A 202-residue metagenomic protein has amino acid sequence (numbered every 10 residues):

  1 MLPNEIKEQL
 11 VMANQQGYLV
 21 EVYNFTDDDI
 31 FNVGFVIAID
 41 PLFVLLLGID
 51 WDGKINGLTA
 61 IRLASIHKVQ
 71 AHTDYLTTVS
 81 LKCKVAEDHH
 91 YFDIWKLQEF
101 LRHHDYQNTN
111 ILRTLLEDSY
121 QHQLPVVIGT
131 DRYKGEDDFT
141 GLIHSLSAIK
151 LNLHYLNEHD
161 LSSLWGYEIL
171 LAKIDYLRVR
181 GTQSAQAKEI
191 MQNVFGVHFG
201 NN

Functional and structural regions predicted by a protein language model:
M1-F31, D50-N56, A60-G135, N157-N202: Short glycine-rich, low-complexity segments
V20-V22, V36, V44, V126-I128 (+3 more regions): Hydrophobic beta-strand residues in large extracellular and virion-surface proteins
I30-A38, D137-S145: Short beta-strand-centered aromatic/proline hotspots
F35-D52: N-terminal beta-strand/beta-hairpin edge segment
I39-V44, A71-Y75, L146-L151, V179-T182: Short, conserved beta-turn/loop elements at beta-strand boundaries and strand-helix junctions
D138-G141, N152-H154, S162: Short conserved catalytic/interaction loops centered on acidic-Pro-aromatic/His motifs
